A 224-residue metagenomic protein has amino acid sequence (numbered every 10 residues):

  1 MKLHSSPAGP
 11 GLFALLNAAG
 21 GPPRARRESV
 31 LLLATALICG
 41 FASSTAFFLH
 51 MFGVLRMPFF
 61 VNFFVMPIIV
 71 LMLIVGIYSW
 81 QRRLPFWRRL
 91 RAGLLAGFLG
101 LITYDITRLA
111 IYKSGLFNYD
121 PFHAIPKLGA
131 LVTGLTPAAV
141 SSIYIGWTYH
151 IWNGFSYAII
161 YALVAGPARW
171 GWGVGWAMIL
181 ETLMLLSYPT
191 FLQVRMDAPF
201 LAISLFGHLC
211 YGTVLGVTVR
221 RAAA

Functional and structural regions predicted by a protein language model:
A19-L84: Transmembrane alpha-helices
C39-H50, L101-I106, A177-Y188: Aromatic-anchored segments of alpha-helical transmembrane domains
P58-V70, G146-Y149, L201-L209: Alpha-helical transmembrane segments of polytopic membrane proteins
M66-Y78, S156-I159, G207-R221: Hydrophobic cores of alpha-helical transmembrane segments in multi-pass inner/ER membrane proteins, independent
R89-K113: N-terminal signal-anchor transmembrane alpha helix
G93, F155, I159, V164-T182: Internal alpha-helical transmembrane segments of multi-pass membrane proteins
S114, L186-G207: Interfacial helix-loop-helix junctions of multi-pass membrane proteins
S114-A139: Membrane-interface interhelical connector segments
